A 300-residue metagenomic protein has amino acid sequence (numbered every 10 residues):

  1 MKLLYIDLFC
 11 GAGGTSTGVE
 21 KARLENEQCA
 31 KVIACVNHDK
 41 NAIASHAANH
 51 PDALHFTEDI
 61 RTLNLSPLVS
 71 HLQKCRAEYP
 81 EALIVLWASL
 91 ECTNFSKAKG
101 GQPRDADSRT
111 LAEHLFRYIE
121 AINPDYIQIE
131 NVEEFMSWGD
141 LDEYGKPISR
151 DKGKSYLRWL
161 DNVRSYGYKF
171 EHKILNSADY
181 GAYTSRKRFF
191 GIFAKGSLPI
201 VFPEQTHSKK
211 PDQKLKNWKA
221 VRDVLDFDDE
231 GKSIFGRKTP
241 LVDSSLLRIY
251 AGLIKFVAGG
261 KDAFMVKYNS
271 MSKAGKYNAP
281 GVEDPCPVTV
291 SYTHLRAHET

Functional and structural regions predicted by a protein language model:
M1-V32, N162-K169, T184-E299: S-adenosyl-L-methionine-dependent DNA methyltransferase catalytic core
K2-I122, V132-R150: Core alpha/beta nucleotide-donor-binding catalytic domains of modification enzymes
E58-I60, S177, S291: Active-site donor-binding loop signature of nucleotide-sugar glycosyltransferases
K74-E78, S177-D179, A274-Y277: Short, P/G- and charge-enriched loop/turn segments at secondary-structure junctions
L90-E91, P124, V132, Y183 (+2 more regions): Proline-centered helix-kink/hinge sites
T110-F193: Conserved Class I SAM-dependent methyltransferase catalytic core
